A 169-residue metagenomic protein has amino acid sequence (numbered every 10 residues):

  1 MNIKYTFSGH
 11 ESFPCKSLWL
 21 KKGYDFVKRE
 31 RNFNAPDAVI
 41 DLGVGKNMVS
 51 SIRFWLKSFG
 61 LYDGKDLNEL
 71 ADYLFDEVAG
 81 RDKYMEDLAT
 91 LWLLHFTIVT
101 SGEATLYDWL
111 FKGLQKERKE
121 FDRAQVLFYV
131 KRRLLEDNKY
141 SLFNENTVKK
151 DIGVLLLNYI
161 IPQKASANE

Functional and structural regions predicted by a protein language model:
M1-E169: Donor-sugar nucleotide-binding helix/loop cap in glycosyltransferases
